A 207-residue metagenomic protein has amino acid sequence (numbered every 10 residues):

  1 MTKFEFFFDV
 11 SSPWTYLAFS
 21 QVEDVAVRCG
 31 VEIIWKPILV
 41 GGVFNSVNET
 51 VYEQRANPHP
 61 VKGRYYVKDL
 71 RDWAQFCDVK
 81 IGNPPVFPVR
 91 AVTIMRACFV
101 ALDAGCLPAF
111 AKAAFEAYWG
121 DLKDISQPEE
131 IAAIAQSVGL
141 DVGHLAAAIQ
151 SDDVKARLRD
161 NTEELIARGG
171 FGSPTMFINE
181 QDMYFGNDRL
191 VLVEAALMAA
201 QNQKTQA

Functional and structural regions predicted by a protein language model:
T2-E5, D9-E32, K36, C106 (+1 more regions): C-terminal cap of thioredoxin/glutaredoxin-like
Y16-Y118: Structural alpha/beta surface segment adjacent to cysteine/selenocysteine redox centers across thiol/disulfide enzymes
